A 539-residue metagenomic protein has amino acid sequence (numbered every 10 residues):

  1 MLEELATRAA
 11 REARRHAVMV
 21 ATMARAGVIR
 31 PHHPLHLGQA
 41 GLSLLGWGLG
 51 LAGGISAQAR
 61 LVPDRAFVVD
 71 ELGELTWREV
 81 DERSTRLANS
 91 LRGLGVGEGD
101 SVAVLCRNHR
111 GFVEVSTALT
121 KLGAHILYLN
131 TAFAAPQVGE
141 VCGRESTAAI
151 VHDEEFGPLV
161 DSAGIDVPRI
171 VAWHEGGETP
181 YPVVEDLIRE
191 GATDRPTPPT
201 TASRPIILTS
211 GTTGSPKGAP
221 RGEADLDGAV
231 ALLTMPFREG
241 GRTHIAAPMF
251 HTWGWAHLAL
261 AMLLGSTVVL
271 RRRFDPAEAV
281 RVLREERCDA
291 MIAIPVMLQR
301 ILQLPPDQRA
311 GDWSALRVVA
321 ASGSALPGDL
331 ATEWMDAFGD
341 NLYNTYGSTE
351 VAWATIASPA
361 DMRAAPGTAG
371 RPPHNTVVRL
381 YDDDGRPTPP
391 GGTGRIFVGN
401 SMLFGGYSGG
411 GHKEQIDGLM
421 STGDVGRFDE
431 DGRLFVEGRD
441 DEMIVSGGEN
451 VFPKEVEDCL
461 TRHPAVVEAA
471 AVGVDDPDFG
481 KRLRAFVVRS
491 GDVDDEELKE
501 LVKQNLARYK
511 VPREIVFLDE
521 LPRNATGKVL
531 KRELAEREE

Functional and structural regions predicted by a protein language model:
M1-M23, G93-L94, T117, K121-E190 (+3 more regions): Structural core segment of the AMP-binding/adenylate-forming
W47, G73, A88-P136, N450: Conserved AMP-binding/adenylate-forming
D81-R86, K217-G240, Q299: Conserved structural elements of the adenylate-forming
F133, I150-E154, R281-L283, M291 (+7 more regions): AMP-binding/adenylate-forming catalytic core of the ANL superfamily
A172, G177, E190-L208, S215 (+1 more regions): Conserved pre-ATP/AMP-binding loop-to-beta segment of ANL
D227-R242, F250-A290, L304: Conserved AMP-binding/adenylation subdomain of ANL enzymes
L263, D289-A290, P306-A365, V377 (+1 more regions): Gly/Ser/Thr-rich phosphate-binding loop
R371-N375, R386-D417, E449-V451, V493: Conserved ATP/PPi-binding loop(s) of AMP-dependent carboxylate-activating enzymes
